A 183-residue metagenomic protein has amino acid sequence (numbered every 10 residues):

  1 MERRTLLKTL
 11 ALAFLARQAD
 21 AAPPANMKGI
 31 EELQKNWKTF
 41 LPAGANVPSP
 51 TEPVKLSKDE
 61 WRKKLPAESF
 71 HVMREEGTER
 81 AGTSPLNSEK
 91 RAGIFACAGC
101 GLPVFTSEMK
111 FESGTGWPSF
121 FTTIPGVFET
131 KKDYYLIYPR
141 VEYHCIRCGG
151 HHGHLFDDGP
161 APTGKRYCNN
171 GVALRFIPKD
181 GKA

Functional and structural regions predicted by a protein language model:
M1-F14: N-terminal secretory signal peptides and thylakoid transit peptides that target proteins across membranes
R17-K64: C-terminal segment of N-terminal export signals and the immediately downstream linker at the start of the mature
P48, P53-L56, R62-K64, S69-A96 (+1 more regions): A short Gly-Trp-Pro
